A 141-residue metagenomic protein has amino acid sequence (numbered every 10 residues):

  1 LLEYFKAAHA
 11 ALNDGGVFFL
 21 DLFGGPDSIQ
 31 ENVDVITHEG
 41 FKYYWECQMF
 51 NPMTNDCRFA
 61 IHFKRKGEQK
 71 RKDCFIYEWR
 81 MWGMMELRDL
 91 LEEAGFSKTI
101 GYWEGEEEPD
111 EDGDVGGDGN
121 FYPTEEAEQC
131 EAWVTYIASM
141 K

Functional and structural regions predicted by a protein language model:
L1-V17: A short glycine-rich, Lys/Arg-flanked "PGG" loop and its adjoining helix->strand segment in the class I
Y4, F41-Y44, Y77, Y102 (+2 more regions): Sequence-level detector for tyrosine residue identity
A8, M49-N51, E126-E128: Short Gly/Pro-enriched turn/cap motifs at secondary-structure boundaries
F18-F19, K98: A short hydrophobic/small-residue beta-strand
F19-L90: SAM-dependent methyltransferase
M81-K141: C-terminal lobe and adjacent flexible extensions of AdoMet/dcAdoMet transferase-like proteins
